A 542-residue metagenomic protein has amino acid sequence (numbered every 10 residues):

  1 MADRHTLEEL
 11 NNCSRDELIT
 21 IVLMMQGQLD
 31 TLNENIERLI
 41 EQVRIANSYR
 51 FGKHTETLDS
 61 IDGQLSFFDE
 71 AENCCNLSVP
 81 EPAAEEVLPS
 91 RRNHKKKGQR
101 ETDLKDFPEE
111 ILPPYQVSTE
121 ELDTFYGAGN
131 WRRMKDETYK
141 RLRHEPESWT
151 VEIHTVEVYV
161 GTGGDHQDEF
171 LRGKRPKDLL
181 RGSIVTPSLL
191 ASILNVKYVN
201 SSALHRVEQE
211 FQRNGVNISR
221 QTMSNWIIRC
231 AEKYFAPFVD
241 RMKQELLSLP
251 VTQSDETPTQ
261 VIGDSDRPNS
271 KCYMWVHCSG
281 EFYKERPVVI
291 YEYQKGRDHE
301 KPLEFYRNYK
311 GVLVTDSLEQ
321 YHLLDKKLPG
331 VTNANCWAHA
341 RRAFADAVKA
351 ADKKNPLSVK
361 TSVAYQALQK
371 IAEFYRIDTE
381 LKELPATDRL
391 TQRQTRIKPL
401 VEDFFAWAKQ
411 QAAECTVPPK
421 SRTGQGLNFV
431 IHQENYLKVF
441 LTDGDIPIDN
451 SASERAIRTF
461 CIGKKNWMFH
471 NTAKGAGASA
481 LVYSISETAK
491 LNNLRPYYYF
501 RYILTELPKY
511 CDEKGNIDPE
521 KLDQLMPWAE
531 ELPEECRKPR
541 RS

Functional and structural regions predicted by a protein language model:
M1-R181, S224, Q253-S254, R393-R396 (+2 more regions): Short, flexible loop/hinge motifs at secondary-structure junctions
A2-D3, E8-E9, E101, V158-S542: Catalytic center-proximal scaffold of phosphoryl-transfer enzymes
